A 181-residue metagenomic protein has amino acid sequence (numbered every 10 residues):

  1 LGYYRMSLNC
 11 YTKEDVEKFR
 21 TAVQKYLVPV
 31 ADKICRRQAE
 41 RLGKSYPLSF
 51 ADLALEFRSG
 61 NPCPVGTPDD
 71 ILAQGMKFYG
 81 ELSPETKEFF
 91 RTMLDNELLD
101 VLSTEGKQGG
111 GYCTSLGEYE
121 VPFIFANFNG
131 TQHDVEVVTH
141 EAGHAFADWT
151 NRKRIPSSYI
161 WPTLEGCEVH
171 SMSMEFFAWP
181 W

Functional and structural regions predicted by a protein language model:
L1-W181: Cation-handling catalytic/transport regions enriched in His/Asp/Glu
